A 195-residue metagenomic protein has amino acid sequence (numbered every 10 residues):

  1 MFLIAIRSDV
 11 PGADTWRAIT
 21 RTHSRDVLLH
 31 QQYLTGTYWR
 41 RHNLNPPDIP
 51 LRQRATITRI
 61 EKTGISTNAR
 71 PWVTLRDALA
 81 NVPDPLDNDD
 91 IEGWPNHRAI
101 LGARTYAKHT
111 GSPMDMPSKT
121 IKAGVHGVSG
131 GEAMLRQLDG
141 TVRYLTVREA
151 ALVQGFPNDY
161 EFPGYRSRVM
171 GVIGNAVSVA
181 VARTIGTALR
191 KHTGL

Functional and structural regions predicted by a protein language model:
M1-M114: Class I S-adenosyl-L-methionine
R70-L195: C-terminal target-recognition/interaction regions appended to catalytic cores
